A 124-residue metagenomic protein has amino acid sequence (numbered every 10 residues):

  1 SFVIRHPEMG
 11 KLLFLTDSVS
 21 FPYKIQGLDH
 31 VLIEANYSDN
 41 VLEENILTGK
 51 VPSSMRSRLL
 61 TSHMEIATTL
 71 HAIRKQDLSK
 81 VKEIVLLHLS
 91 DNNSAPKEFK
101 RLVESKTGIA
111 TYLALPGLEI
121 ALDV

Functional and structural regions predicted by a protein language model:
S1-G27, I120-V124: Core dinuclear metal-dependent hydrolase active-site scaffold
I25-P116: Cap/insert and terminal regions of metallo-dependent hydrolase folds
